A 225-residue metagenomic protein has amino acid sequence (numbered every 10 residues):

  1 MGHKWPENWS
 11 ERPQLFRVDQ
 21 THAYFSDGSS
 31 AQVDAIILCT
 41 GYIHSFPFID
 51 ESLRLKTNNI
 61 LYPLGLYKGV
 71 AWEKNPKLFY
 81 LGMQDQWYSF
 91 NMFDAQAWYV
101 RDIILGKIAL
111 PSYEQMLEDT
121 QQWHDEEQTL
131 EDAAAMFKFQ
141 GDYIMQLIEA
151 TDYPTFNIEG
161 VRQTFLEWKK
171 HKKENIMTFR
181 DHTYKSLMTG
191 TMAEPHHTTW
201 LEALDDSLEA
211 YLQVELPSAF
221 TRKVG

Functional and structural regions predicted by a protein language model:
M1-M116, Q128-G225: Flavin (primarily FAD) cofactor-binding/catalytic cores of flavoenzymes
Q122-E126: Short, conserved secondary-structure transition motifs
